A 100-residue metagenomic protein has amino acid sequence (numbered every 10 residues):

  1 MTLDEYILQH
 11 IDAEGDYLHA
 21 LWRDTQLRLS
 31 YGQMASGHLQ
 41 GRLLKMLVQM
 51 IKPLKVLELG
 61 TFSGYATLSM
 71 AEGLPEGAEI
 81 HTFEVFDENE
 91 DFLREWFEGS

Functional and structural regions predicted by a protein language model:
M1-S100: A short alpha-helical cap/connector motif
